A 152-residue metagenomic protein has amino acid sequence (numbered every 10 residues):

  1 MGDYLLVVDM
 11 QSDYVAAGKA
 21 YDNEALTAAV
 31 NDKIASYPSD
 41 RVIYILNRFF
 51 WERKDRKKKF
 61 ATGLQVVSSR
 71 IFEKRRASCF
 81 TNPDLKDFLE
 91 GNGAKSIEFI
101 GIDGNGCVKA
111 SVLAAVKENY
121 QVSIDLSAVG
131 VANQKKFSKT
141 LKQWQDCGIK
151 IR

Functional and structural regions predicted by a protein language model:
M1-E73, K86-D87, G91-K95, K150: Active-site acidic carboxylates
A28-Y37, G106-K117: Histidine-anchored nucleotide/phosphate-binding helix
G63-F72, A132-R152: Structural recognition of alpha->loop->beta junctions
R70-S78, L126-V129: A short, structured active-site edge motif that brings together acidic residues
A94-S96, I100-G106: Active-site neighborhoods of divalent-metal-dependent phosphate/nucleic-acid chemistry enzymes
E98-G101, Y120-Q134: A short glycine-rich beta-strand->turn/loop micro-motif centered on a GG-aromatic cluster
E118-Q121, Q145: Short acidic, glycine/proline-enriched helix-loop-strand junctions
